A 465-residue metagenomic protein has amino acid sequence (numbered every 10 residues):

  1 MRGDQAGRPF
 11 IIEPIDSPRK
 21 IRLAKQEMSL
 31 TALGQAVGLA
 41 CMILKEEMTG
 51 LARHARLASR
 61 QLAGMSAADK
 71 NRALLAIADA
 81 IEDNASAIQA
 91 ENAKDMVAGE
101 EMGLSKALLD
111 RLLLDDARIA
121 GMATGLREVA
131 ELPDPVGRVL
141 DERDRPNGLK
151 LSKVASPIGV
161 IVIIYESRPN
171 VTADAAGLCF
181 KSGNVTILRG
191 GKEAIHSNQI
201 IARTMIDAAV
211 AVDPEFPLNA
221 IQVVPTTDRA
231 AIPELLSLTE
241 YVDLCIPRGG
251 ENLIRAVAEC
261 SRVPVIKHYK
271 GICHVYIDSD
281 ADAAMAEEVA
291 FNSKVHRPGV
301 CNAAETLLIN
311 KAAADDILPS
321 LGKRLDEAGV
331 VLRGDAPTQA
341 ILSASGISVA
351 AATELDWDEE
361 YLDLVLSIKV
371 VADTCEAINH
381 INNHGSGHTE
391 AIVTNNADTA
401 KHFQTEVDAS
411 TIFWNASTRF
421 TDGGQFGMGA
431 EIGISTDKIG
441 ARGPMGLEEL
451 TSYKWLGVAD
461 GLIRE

Functional and structural regions predicted by a protein language model:
G3-D4: Targeting/processing segments of secretory and organellar proteins
I11, K20-L23, T31, G38: Short, positively charged and aromatic/hydrophobic N-terminal segments
R22, E27, A40-K150, L178: N-terminal Rossmann-like NAD(P)+-binding subdomain of aldehyde/semialdehyde dehydrogenases
H54, E166-N170, D174-V185, T204 (+3 more regions): ALDH superfamily catalytic-core signature
A58-G64, I163, L307-I309, D363-A372 (+1 more regions): Short, well-ordered beta-strand elements within core beta-sheets of diverse protein domains
R72, S320, L342, T374 (+1 more regions): C-terminal core of ALDH-fold dehydrogenases
E131, V139-A284: Rossmann-like NAD(P) dinucleotide-binding subdomain of oxidoreductase/dehydrogenase enzymes
